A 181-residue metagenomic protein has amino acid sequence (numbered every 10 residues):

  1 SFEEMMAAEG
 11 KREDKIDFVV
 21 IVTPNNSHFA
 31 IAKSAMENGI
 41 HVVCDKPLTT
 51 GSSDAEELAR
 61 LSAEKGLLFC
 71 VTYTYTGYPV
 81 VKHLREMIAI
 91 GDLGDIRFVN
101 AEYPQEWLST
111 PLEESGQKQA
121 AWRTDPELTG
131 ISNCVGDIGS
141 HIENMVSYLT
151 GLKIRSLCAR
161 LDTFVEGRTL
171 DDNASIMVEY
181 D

Functional and structural regions predicted by a protein language model:
S1-L61: Beta-loop-alpha module in the N-terminal Rossmann-like domain of NAD(P)-dependent dehydrogenases, especially those
I21, I40, P47, Y73 (+2 more regions): Glycine- and other small-residue-rich loops at beta-strand/loop junctions that grip anionic moieties
C44, T50, F69-V71, N100: Hydrophobic residues in well-ordered beta-strands that form the structural core
E57-Y75, D95-F98: Rossmann-fold dehydrogenase core element
Y75-R168: Predominantly a Rossmann-like dinucleotide-binding segment in NAD(P)-dependent oxidoreductases
T169-N173: A short, glycine/Asx- and small/polar-enriched loop/turn that sits immediately N-terminal to a beta-strand
I176-D181: Active-site beta-strand termini and strand-to-loop segments that position acidic
